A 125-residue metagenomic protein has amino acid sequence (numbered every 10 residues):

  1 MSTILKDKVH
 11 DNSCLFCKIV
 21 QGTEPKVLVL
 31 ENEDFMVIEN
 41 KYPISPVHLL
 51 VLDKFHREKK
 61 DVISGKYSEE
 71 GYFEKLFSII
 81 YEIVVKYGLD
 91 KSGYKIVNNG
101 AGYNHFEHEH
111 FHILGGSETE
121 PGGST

Functional and structural regions predicted by a protein language model:
M1-T125: HIT superfamily nucleotide-processing domains
